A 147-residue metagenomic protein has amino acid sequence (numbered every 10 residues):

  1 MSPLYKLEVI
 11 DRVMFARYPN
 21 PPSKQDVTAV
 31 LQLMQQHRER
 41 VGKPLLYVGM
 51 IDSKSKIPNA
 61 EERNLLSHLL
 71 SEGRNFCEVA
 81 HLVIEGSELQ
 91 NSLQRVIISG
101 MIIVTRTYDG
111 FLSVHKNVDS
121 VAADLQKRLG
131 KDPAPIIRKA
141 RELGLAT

Functional and structural regions predicted by a protein language model:
S2-T147: Amphipathic, Lys/Arg-enriched alpha-helical "gate/interface" segment within cytosolic domains that mediates
